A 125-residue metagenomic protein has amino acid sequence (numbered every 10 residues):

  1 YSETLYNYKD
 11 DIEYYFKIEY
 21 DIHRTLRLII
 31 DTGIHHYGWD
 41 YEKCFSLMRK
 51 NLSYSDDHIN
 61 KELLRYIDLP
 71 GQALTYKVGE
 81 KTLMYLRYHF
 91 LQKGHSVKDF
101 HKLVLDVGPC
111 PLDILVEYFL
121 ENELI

Functional and structural regions predicted by a protein language model:
Y1-T4, D31-T32, K81-H89: Short glycine/serine- and small hydrophobic-enriched flexible loop segments
S2-I67: Long, amphipathic alpha-helical stalk/connector segments used for oligomerization, subunit docking, or mechanical
L52-I125: C-terminal, non-catalytic "cap/extension" segments appended to globular domains
